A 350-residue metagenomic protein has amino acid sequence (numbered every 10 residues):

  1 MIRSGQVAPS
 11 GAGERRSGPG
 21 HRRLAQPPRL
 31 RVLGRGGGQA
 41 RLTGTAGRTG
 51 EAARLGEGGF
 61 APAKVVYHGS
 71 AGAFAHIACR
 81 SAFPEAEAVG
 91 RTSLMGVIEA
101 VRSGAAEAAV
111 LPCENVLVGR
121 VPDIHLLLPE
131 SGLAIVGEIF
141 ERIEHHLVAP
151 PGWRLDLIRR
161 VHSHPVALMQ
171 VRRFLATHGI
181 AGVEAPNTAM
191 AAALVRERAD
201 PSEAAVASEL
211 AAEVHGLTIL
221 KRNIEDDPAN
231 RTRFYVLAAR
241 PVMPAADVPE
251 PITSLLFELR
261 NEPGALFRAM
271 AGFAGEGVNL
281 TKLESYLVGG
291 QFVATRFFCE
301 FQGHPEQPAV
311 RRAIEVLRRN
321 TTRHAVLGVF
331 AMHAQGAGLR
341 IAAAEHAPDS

Functional and structural regions predicted by a protein language model:
I2-S350: Domain-level signature for soluble enzymes in the chorismate/prephenate branch of the shikimate pathway
